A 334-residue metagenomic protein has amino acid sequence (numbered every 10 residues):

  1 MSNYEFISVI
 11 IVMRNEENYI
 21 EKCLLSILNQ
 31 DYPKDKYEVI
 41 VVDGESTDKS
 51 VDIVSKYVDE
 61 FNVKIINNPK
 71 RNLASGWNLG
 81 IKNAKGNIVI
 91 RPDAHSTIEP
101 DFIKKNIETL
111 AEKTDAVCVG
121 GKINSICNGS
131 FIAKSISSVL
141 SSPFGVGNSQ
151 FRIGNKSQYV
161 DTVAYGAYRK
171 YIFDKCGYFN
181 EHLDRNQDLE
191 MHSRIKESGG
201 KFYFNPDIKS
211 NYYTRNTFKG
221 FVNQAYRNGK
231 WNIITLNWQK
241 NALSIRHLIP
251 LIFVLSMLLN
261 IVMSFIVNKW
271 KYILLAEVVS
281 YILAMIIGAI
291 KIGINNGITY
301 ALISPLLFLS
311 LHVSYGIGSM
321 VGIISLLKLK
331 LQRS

Functional and structural regions predicted by a protein language model:
M1-N29: N-proximal low-complexity "stem/linker" segments adjacent to membrane-targeting elements
E5-S8, E38, E190: Cell-envelope/extracellular polymer assembly enzymes that use nucleotide-activated donors
D43-D52, K70, D93-T97: A conserved acidic beta->alpha catalytic loop
N68-A84, K105, V160-V163: Glycine-rich, basic loop-to-helix element that forms the pyrophosphate-binding segment of sugar-nucleotide handling
V89: Short aromatic/hydrophobic "clamp" motif used to bind/position activated sugar donors
D101-K134, K209, Y213: Conserved donor NDP-sugar-binding/catalytic core segment of glycosyltransferases
S125, V146-Y171, D184, E190 (+3 more regions): A recurrent flexible, glycine/aromatic-enriched loop bordering the glycosyltransferase active site that acts as
N180-L243: Catalytic donor/gating beta->alpha subdomain of glycosyltransferases that bind UDP-sugars
